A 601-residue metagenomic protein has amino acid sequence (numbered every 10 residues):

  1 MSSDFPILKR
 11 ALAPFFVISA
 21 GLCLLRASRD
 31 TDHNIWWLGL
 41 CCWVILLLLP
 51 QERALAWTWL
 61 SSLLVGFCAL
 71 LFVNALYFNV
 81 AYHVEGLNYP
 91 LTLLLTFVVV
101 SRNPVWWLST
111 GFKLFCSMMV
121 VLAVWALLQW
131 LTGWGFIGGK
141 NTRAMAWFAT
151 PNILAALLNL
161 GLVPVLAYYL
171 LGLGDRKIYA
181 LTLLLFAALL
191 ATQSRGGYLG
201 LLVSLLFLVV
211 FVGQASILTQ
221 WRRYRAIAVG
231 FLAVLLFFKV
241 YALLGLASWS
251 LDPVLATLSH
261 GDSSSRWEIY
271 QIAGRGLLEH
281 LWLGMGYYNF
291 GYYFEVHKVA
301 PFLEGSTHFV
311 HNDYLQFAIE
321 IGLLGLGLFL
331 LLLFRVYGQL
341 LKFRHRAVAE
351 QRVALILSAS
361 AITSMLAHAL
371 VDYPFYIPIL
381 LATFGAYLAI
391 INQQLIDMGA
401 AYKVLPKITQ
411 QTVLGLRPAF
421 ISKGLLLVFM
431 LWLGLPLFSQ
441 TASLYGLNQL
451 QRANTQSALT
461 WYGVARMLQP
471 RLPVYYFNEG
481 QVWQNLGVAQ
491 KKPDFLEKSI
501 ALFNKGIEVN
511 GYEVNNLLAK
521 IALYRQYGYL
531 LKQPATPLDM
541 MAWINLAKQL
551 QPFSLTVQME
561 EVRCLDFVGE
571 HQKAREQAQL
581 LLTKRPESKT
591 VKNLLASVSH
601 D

Functional and structural regions predicted by a protein language model:
M1-E85, Y89-S117, Y168-Y179, V209-L232 (+14 more regions): Transmembrane signal-anchor hairpin modules in multi-pass inner-membrane enzymes, especially those that act on
P6-L25, I35-L48, V65-A75, E85-R102 (+6 more regions): Alpha-helical transmembrane segments of multi-pass inner-membrane proteins
R143-W147, S204-L205, Y224, F237-I272 (+1 more regions): Flexible juxtamembrane loops connecting transmembrane helices in multi-pass membrane enzymes that build or modify
W267-T307, Y314-F317, I321-L328: TM-adjacent membrane-interface loops and short helices in multi-pass inner/ER membrane proteins
N454-T460, A489-L502, L530-L546, G569-E576: Structural signature of tandem alpha-helical TPR/SEL1-like repeats, specifically the intra-repeat loop/turn
A465, K505-G506, L546-A547, L580-L581: Canonical positions in the second alpha-helix
Y475, N516, V557, T590-V591: TPR alpha-solenoid repeat register
